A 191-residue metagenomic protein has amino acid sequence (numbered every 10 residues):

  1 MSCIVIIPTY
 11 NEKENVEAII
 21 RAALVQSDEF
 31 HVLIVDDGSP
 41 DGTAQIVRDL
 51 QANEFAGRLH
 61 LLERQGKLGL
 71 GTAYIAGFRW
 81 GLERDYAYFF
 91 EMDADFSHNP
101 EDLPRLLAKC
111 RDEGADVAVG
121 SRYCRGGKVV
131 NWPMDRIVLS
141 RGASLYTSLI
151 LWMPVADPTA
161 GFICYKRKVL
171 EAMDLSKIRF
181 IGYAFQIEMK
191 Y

Functional and structural regions predicted by a protein language model:
M1-A22: N-proximal low-complexity "stem/linker" segments adjacent to membrane-targeting elements
S2-I4, H31, E188: Cell-envelope/extracellular polymer assembly enzymes that use nucleotide-activated donors
I7, E29-S39, L62-E63, M92: Short beta-strand/loop segment that forms part of the nucleotide-sugar
E14-A18, D41-L50: Acidic helix N-cap motif at the loop->helix transition within catalytic regions of sugar-transfer enzymes
R21-F30: Short, acidic, metal-binding catalytic loop of nucleotide-sugar glycosyltransferases
D36-Q45, F96: A conserved acidic beta->alpha catalytic loop
E54-L59: A short helix-to-beta-strand connector/capping loop
R64-E83, Y88, P100-Y183: Acceptor/aglycone-binding surface of glycosyltransferases and processive sugar-polymer synthases
